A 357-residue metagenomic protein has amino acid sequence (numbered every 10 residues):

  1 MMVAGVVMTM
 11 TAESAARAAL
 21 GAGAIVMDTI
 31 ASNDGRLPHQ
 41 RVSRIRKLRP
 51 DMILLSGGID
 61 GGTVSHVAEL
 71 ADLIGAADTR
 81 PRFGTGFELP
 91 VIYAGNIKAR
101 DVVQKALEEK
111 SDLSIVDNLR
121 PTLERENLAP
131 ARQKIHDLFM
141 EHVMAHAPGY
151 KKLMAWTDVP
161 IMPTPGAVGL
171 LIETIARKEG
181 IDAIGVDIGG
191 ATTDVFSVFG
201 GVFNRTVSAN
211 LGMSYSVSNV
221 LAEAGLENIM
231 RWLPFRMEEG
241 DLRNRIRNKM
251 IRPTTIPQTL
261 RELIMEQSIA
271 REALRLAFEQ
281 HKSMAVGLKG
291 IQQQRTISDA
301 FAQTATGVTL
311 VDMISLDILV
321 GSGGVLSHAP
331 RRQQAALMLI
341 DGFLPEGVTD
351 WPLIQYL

Functional and structural regions predicted by a protein language model:
M1-D182, E262-I264, S268-R271, H281 (+4 more regions): Nucleotide/phosphate-binding catalytic cleft detector across ATP-hydrolyzing and phosphate-transferring enzymes
E173-R243, P330-Q355: Glycine-rich phosphate-binding loop of actin/hexokinase-like ATP-binding domains
L226-Q293: A glycine- and small/hydrophobic-rich beta-loop-beta segment that serves as a flexible "lid/hinge" or phosphate-binding
